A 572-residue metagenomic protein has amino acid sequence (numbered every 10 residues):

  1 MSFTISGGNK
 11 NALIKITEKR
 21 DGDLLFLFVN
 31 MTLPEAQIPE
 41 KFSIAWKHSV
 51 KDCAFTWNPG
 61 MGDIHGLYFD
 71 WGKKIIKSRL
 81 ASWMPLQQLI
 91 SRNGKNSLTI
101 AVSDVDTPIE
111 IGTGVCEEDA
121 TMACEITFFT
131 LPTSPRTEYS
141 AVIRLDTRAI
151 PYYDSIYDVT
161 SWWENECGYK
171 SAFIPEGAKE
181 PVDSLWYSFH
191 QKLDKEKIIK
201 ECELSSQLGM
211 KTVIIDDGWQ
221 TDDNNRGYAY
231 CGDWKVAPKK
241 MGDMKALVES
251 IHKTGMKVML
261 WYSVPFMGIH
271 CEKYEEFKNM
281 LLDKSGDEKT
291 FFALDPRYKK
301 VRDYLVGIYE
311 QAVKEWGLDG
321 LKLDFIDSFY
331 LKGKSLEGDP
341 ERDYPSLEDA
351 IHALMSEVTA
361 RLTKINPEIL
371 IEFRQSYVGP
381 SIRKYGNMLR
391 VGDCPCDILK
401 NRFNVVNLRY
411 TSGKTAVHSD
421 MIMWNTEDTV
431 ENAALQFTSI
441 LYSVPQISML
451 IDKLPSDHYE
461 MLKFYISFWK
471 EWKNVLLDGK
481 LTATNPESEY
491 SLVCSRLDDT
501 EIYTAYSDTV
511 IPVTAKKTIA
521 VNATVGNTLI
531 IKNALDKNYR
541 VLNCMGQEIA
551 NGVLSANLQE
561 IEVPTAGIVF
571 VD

Functional and structural regions predicted by a protein language model:
M1-N165, Y169, E560-E562: N-terminal accessory beta-strand-rich subdomains and adjacent acidic, glycine-rich linkers that precede catalytic cores
R136, S140, M355-F570: Active-site-proximal substrate-binding groove within the catalytic cores of carbohydrate-active enzymes
D154-K170, K211-I215, K239-D287, E368-E372 (+1 more regions): Glycine-rich, aromatic-flanked loop segments that form ligand/cofactor-binding clefts across common enzyme folds
E164-L204, L208-T212, D216, Q220-T221: An acidic-aromatic substrate-binding cleft motif
F173, E180, Y187-Q191, K257-E315 (+1 more regions): Active-site-adjacent "subsite" loops/lids of carbohydrate-active enzymes
K179-L185, V213-I215, V258-Y262, L321-L323 (+2 more regions): Hydrophobic faces of well-ordered beta-strands that scaffold small-molecule active sites in alpha/beta enzyme cores
G209-W219, L305-L336: Active-site groove signature of glycoside hydrolases
W219-M244, C271-P296, S328-H352, V358: Aromatic- and acidic-residue-enriched carbohydrate-binding clefts of CAZyme catalytic domains
